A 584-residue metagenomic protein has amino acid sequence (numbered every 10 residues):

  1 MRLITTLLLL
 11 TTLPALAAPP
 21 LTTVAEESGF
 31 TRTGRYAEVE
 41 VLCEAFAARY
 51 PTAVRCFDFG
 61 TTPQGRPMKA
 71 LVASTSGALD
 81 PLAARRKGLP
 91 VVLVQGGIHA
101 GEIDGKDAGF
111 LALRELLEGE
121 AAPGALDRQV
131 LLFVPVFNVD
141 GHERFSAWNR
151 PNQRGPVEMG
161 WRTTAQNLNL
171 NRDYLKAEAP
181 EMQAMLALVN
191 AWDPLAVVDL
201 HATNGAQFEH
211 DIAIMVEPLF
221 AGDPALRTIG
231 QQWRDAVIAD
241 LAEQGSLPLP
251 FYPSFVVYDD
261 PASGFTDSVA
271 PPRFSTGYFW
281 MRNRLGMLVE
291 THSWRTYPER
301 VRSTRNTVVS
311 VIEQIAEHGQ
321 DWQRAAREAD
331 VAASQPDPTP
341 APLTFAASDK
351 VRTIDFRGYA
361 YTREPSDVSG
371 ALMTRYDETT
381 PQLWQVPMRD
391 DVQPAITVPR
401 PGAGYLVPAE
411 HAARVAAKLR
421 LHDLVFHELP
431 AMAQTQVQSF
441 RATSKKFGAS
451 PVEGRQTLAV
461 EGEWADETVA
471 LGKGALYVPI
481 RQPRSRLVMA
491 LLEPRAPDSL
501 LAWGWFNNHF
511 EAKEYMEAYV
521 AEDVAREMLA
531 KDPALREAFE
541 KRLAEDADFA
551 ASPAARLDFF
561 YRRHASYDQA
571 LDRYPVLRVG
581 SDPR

Functional and structural regions predicted by a protein language model:
M1-L9: Sec-dependent signal peptide recognition, specifically the positively charged N-region followed immediately by
T12-P14: N-terminal signal peptide c-region/cleavage motif recognized by signal peptidases
A18-R584: Structured catalytic-domain cores with a bias toward divalent-metal coordination
